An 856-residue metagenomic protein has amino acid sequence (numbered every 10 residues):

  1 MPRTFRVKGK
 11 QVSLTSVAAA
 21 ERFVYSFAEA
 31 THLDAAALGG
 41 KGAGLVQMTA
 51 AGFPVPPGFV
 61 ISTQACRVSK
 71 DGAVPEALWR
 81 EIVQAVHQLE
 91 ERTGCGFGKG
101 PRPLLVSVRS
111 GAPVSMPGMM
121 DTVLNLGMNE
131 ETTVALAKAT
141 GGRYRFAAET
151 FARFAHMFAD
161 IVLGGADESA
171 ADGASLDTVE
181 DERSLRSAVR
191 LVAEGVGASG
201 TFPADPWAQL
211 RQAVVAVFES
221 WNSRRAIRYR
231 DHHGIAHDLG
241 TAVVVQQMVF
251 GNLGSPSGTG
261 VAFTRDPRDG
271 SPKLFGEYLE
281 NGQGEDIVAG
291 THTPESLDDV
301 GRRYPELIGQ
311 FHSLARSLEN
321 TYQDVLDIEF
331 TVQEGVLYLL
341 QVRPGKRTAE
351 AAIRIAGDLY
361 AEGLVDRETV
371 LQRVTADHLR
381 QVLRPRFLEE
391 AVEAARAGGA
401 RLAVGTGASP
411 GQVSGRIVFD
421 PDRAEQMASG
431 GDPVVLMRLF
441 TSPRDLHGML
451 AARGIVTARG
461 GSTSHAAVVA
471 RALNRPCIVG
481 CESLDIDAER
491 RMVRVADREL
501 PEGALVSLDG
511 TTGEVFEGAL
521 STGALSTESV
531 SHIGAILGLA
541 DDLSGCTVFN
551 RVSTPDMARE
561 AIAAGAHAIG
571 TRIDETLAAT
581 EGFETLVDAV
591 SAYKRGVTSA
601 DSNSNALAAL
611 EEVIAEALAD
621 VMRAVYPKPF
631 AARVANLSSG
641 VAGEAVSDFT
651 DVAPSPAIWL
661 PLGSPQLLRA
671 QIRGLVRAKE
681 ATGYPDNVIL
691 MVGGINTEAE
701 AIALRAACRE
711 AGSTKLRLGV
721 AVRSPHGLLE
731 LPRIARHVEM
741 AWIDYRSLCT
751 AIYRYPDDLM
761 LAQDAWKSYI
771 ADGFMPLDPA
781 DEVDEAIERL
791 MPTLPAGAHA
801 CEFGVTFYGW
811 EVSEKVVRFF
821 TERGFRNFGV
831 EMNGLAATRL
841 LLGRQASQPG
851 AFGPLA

Functional and structural regions predicted by a protein language model:
P2-R396, A428, D432-V435, F440-H447 (+12 more regions): Nucleotide/phosphate-binding sheet-loop regions of phosphoryl- and nucleotidyl-transfer enzymes
T31-D34, S409-A451, V783-V805, E811: C-terminal accessory/binding modules appended to enzymatic or scaffolding proteins
V60, Q64-C66, T441, G460-S462 (+11 more regions): Short, ordered loop/turn segments at secondary-structure junctions
R109, S529, D541-A856: Conserved alpha/beta-domain cores
H232-I235, L371-Q426, D432-P433, E514-G545 (+1 more regions): Long, charged amphipathic helices and adjacent flexible linkers at domain junctions
L337, V493, G513-V515: Hydrophobic residues embedded in beta-strands of well-ordered beta-sheets
I417, P421-P501, A678, D686-I689 (+6 more regions): Conserved structured catalytic cores and adjacent interaction surfaces of nucleotide-binding/hydrolyzing enzymes
